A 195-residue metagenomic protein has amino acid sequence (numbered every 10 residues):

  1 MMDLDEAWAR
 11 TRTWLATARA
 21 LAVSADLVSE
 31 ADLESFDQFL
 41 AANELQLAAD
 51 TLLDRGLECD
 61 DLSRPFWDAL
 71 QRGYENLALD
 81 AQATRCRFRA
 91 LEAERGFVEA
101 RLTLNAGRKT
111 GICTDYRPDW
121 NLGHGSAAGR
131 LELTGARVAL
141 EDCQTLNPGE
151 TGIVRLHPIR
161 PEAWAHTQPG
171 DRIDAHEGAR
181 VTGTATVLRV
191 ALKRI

Functional and structural regions predicted by a protein language model:
M1-R95: C-terminal-biased regions
A93-I195: C-terminal effector/interaction modules appended to NTPase cores
